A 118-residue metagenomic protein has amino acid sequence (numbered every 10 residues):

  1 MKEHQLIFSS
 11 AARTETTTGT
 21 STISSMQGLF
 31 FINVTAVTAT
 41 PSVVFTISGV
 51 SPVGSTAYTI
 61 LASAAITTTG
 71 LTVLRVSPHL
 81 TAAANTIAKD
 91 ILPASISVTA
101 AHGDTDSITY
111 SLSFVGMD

Functional and structural regions predicted by a protein language model:
M1-D118: Surface-exposed, low-hydrophobicity beta-strand/loop segments enriched in small/polar/acidic residues
